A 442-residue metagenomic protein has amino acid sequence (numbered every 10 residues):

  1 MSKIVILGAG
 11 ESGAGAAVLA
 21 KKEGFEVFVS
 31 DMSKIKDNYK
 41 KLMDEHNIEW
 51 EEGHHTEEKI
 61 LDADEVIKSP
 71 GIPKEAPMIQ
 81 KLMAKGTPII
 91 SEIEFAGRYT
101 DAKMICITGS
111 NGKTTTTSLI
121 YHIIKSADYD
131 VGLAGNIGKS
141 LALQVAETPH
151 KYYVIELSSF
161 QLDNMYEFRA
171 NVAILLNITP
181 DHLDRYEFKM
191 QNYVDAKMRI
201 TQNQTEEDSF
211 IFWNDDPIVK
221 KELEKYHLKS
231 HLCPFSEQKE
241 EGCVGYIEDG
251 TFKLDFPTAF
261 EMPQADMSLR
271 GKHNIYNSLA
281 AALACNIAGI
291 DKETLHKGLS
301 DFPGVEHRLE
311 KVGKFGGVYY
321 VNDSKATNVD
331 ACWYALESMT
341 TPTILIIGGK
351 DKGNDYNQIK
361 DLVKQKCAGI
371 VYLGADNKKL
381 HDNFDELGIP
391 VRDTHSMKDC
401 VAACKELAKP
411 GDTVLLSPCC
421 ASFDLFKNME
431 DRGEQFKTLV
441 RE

Functional and structural regions predicted by a protein language model:
M1-S91, F95, R270, D382 (+1 more regions): N-terminal leader/targeting and accessory segments in enzymes
S2, K21-K22, E58-L61, P70-N214 (+3 more regions): Phosphate-binding loop of NTP-binding sites
K3, G15-E23, D130, M262-A368: Nucleotide phosphate-binding/pyrophosphate-handling subdomain across enzymes that bind or process nucleotide phosphates
G10, S33-I35, I137, D215-D216 (+1 more regions): Residues in the short beta-alpha loop(s) of Rossmann-like NAD(P)-binding domains
E11, P73, N111-T115, I275 (+2 more regions): Residue-level detector of alpha-helix initiation sites
E26-M32, F210-N214, I346-I347, K366-A375: Short internal beta-strands
Y39-K41, N357-D412: C-terminal helical cap/extension that packs against the catalytic core of soluble nucleotide-cofactor enzymes
E51-H54, I90-E94, H227-I247, H296-S300 (+2 more regions): Beta-strand->loop->alpha-helix junctions that form or flank phosphate-binding loops in nucleotide-handling enzymes
